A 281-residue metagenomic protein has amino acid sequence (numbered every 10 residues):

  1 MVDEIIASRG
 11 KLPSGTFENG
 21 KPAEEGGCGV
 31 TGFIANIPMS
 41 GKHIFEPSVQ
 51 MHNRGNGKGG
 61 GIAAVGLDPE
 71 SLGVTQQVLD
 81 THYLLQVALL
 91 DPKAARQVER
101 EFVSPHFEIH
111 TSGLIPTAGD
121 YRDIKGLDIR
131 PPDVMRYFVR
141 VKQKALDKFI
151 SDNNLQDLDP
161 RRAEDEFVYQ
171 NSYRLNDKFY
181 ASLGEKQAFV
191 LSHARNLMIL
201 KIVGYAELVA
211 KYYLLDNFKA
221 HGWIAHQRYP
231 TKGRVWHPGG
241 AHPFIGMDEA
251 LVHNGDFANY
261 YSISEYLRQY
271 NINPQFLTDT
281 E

Functional and structural regions predicted by a protein language model:
M1-E281: Conserved short alpha-helical segments that host acidic/polar catalytic motifs at enzyme active sites
